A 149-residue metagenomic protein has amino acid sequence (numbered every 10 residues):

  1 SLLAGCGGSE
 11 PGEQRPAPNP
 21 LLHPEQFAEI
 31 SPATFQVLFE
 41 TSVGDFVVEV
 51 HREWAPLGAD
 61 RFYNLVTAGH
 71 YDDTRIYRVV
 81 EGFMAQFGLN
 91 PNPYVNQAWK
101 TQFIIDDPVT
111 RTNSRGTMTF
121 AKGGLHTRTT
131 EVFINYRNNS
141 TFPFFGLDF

Functional and structural regions predicted by a protein language model:
S1-A4: Sec-dependent bacterial lipoprotein signal peptides
C6-F149: Cyclophilin-like peptidyl-prolyl cis-trans isomerases
